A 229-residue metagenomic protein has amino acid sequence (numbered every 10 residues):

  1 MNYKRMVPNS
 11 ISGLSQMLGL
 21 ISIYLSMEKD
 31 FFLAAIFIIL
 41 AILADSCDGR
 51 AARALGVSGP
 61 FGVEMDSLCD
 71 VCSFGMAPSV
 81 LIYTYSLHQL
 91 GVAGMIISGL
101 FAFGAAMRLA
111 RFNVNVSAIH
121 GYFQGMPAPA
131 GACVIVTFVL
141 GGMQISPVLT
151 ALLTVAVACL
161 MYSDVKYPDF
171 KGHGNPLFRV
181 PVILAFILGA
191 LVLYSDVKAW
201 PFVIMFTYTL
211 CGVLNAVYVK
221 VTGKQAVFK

Functional and structural regions predicted by a protein language model:
M1-S10, F61-C69, S117-Q124, Y167-F178: Short, amphipathic, aromatic/basic-enriched membrane-interface segments that mark the entry/exit of transmembrane
M1-S46, F178, D196-V221, Q225-K229: Topogenic membrane-insertion module of multi-pass membrane proteins
M6-G13, A54-A110: Multi-pass membrane catalytic core of lipid/isoprenoid biosynthesis enzymes
M17, L43, C47-A51, L68 (+1 more regions): Active-site His/Glu-centered metal-binding helix of metallohydrolases
I21-I36, C72, M76-G99, V136-A151 (+1 more regions): Helix-coil boundary and interhelical linker segments in multi-pass alpha-helical membrane proteins
S46-R53, M95-F112, V148-V165: Hydrophobic, membrane-facing alpha-helical anchors
C47-G59, F112-V116, H120-Q124, V227-K229: Cytosolic, membrane-interface loops and tails of multi-pass inner-membrane proteins
H120, Q124-K229: C-terminal membrane-associated helical module and adjoining short loops/tails
